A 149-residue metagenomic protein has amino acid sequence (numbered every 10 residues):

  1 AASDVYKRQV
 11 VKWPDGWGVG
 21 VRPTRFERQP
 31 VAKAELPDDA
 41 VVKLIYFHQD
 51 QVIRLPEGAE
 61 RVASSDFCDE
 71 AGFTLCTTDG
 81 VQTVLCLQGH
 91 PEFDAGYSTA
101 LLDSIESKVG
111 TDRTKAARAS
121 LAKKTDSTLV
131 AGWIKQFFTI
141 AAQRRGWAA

Functional and structural regions predicted by a protein language model:
A1-Y6: Short, small-residue-biased leader/transition segments that mark boundaries at the very start of proteins
K7-V11: Post-Walker A helix-loop "phosphate-sensing" segment adjacent to the P-loop in P-loop NTPases
W13, G18-T24: Long, hydrophobic, well-ordered secondary-structure blocks that form the structural core and pocket-lining surfaces
F26-A149: Amide-donor transfer/coupling interface in amidating biosynthetic enzymes
